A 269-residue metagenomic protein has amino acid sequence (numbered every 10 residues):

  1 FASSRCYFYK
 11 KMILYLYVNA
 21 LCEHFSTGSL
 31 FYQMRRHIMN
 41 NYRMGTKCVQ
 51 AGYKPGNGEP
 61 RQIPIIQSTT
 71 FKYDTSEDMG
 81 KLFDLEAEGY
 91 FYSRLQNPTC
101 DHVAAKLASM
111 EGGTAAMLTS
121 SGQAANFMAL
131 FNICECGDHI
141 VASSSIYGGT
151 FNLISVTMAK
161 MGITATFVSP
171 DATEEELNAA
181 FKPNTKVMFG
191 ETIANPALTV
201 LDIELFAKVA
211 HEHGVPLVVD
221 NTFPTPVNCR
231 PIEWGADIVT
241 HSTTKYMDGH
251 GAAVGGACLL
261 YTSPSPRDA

Functional and structural regions predicted by a protein language model:
M39-N97, A105: N-terminal "arm"/small-domain region of PLP-dependent enzymes with the aminotransferase-like
T75-F127, G149-V156: Conserved N-terminal alpha-helix of the aminotransferase class I/II PLP-enzyme fold
S120-S121, A142-A159, P196, P224-N228: Substrate-binding/gating loop at the entrance of the active-site cleft, primarily in PLP-dependent aminotransferase-like
N132-T150, S169: Conserved PLP-anchoring active-site segment centered on the Schiff-base-forming lysine
P170-P226, Y246: Active-site phosphate-binding strand-loop segment of PLP-dependent enzymes
E233, A257-L260: Short beta-strand-to-turn element immediately C-terminal to the catalytic PLP-Schiff-base lysine in fold type I
H241-V254, S263: Active-site PLP-lysine loop of aminotransferase-like
Y261-A269: Single conserved hydrophobic/aromatic residue that forms the stacking wall/gate of nucleotide- or nucleobase-binding
